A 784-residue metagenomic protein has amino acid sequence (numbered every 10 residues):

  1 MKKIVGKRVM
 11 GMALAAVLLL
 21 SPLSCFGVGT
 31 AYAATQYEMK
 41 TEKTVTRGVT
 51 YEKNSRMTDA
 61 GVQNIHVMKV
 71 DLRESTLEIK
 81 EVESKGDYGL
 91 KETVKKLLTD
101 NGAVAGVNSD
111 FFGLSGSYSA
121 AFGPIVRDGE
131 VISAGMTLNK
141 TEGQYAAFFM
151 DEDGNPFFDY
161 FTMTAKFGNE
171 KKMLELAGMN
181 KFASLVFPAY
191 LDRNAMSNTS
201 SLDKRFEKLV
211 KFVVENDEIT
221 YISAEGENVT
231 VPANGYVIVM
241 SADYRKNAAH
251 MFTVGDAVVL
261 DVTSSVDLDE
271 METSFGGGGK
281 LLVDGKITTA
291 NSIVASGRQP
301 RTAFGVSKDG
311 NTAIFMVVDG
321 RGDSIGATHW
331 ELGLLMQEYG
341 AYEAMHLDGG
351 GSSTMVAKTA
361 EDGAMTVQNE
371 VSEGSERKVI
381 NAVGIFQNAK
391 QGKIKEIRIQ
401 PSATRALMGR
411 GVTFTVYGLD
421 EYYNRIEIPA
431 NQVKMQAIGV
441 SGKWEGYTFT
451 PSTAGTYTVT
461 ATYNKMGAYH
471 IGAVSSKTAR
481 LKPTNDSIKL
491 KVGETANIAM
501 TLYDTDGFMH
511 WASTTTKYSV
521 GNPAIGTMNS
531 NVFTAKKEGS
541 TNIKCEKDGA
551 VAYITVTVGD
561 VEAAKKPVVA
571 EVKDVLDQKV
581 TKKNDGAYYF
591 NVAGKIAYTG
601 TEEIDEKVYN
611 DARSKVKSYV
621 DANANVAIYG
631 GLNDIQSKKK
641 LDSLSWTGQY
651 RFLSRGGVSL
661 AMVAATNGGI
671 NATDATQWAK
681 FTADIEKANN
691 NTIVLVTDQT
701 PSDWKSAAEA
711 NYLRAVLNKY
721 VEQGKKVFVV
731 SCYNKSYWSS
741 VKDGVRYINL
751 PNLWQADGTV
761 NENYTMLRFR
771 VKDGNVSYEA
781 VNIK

Functional and structural regions predicted by a protein language model:
G6-G11, G29-A570: Gly/Ser/Thr/Pro-rich low-complexity, intrinsically disordered segments
M10, N529-S530, K536-S540, K544-T599 (+3 more regions): Acidic, histidine-bearing metal-coordination/catalytic regions of metal-dependent phosphoesterases
V62-Q63, L72-T76, V306-A313, Q578-N591 (+4 more regions): Beta-strand-turn-beta hairpins that frame and shape the catalytic cleft of phosphate-ester-processing enzymes
V107-S109, A344-L347, N591-K595, D621-L632 (+5 more regions): Active-site neighborhood of phospho(di)ester-bond hydrolases with catalytic His/Asp-centered motifs
M316-H329, N691-C732, S736-Y737: Active-site-proximal segments of metal-dependent phosphoesterases and phosphodiesterases across multiple
G363, E709-Y778: Conserved beta-sheet core of the metallophosphoesterase superfamily
G559-Q649, A710-K719, Q723-K725: Divalent metal-dependent phosphoesterase catalytic cores across multiple superfamilies
G656-I693, D703-A715: Binuclear metal-dependent hydrolase catalytic cores centered on His/Asp/Glu-rich metal-binding motifs
